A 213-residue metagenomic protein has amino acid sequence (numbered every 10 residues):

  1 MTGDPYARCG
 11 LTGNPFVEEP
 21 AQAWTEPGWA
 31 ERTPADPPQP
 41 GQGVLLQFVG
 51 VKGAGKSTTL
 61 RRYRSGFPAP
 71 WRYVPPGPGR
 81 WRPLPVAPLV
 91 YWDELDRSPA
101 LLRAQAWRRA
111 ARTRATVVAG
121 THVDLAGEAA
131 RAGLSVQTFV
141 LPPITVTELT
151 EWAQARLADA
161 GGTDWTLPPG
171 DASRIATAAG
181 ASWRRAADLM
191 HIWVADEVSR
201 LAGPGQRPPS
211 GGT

Functional and structural regions predicted by a protein language model:
M1-G43, G66, A115, L189-T213: A short, basic N-terminal segment
P40-L60: Walker A/P-loop nucleotide-binding motif
G43-Q47, P70, A87-L89, T116: Residue-level preference for the first positions of well-ordered beta-strands
R61-P68: A conserved segment at the C-terminal end of the G1
P75-R112, T116-H122: Conserved P-loop NTPase "ATPase switch" module shared by AAA+ and STAND
D124-V136: Short regulatory helix/loop adjacent to the ATP-binding pocket of P-loop NTPases
F139-G170: Conserved small helical "lid"/interfacial subdomain of P-loop NTPases
A179-H191: The conserved phosphate-sensing helix
